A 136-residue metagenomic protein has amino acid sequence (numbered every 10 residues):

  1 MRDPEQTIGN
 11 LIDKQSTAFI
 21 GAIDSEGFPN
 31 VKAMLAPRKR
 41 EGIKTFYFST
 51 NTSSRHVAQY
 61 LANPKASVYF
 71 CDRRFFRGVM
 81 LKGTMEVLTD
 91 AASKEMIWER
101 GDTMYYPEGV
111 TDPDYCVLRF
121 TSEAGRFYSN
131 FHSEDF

Functional and structural regions predicted by a protein language model:
M1-Q6, T50-H56, D102-T103: Charged, amphipathic alpha-helical segments
R2, Q15-I20, E99-D102: Short Pro/Gly-enriched beta-strand edge/turn motifs at strand-loop
N10-E26, A66-F70: A short, Trp-centered hydrophobic/proline-enriched beta-strand micro-motif
K14-S16, K32, G42-F46, A62-A66 (+2 more regions): A generic structural signal for short beta-strands and their flanking turns/coil linkers
F19, T45-Y47, R126: General beta-strand recognition
P37-F75: A short mixed-secondary-structure module that forms the rim of ligand-binding clefts
M80-F136: Charged, gly/pro-rich active-site loop segments
